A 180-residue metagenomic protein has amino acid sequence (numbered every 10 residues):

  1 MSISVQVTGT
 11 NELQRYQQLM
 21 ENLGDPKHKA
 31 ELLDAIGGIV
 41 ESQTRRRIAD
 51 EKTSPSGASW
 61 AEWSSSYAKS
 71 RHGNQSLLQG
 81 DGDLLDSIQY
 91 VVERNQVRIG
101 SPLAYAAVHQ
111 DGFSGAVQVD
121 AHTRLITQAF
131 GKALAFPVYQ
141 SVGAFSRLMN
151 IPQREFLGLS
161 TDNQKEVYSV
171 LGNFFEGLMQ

Functional and structural regions predicted by a protein language model:
M1-Q180: Short, Lys/Arg-rich flexible segments
